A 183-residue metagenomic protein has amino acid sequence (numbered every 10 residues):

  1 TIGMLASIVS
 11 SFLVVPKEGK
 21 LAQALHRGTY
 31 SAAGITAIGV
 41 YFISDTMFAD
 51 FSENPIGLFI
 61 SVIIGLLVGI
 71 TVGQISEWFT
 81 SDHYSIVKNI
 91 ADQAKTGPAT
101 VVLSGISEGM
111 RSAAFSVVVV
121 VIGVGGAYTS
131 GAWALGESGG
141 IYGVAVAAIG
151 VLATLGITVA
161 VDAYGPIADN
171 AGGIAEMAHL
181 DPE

Functional and structural regions predicted by a protein language model:
T1-E183: Hydrophobic packing and interface segments
